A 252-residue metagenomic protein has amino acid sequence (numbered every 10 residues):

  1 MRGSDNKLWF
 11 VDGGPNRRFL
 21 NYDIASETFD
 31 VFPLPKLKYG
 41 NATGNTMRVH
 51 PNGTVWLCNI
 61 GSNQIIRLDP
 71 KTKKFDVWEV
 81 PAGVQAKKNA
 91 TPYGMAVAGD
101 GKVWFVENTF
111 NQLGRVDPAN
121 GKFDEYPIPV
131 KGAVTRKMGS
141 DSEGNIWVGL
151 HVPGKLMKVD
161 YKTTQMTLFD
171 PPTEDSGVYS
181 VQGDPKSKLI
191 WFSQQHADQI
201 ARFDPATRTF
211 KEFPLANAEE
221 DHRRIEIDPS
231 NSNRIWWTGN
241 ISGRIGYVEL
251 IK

Functional and structural regions predicted by a protein language model:
M1-D5, W9, L37-N52, W56 (+5 more regions): Beta-rich, blade/repeat-based domains predominating in secreted/periplasmic proteins but also intracellular
G13-G14, I60, N108-T109, H151 (+4 more regions): Short loop/turn segments immediately following the C-termini of beta-strands
R17-N21, N63-R67, N111-R115, K155-M157 (+2 more regions): A short loop-to-beta-strand structural motif that recurs across blades of beta-propeller domains
D23-E27, D69-K73, D117-G121, D160-T164 (+2 more regions): Short loop/turn segments that connect beta-strands within beta-propeller blades
D30-P35, D76-A82, D124-I128, T167-P171 (+1 more regions): Beta-propeller fold detector
H196-I241, V248-I251: C-terminal closing repeat unit and adjoining cap/tail of repeat-based domains
